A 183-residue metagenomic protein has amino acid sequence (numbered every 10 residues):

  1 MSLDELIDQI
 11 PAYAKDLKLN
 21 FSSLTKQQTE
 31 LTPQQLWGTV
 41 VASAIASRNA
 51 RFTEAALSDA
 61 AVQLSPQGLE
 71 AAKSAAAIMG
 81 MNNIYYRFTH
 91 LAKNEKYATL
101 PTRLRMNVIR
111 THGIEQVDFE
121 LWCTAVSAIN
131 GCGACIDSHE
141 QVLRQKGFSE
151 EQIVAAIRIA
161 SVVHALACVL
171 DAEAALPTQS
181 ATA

Functional and structural regions predicted by a protein language model:
M1-A183: Hydrophobic alpha-helical segments
